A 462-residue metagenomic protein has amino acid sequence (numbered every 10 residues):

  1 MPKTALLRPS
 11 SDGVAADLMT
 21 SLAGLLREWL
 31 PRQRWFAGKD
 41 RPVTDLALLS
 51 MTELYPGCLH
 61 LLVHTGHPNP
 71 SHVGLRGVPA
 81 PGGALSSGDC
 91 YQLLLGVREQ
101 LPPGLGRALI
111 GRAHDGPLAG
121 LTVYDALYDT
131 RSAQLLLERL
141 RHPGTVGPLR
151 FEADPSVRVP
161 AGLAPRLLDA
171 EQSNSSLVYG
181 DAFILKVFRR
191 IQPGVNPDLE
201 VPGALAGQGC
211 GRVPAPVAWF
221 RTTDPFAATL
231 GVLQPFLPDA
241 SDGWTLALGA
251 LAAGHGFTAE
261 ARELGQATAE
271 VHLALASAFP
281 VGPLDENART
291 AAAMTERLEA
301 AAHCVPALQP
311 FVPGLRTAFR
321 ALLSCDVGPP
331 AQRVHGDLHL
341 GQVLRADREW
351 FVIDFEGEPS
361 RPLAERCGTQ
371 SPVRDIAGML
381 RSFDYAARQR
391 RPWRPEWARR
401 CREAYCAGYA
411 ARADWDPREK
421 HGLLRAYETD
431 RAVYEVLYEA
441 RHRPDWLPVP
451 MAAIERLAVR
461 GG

Functional and structural regions predicted by a protein language model:
T4-L48: Short Lys/Arg-enriched alpha/beta "domain-start" segment
H67-T295, E299, R348-E349, E356-R391 (+2 more regions): Conserved ATP-binding subdomain of kinase catalytic cores across diverse folds
R150-L163, L298-V334: An alpha-helical support segment within catalytic cores of ATP-dependent transferases
P283-A321, R400-A410, L437: Active-site catalytic-loop/activation-segment of kinase and kinase-like phosphoryl-transfer enzymes
R333, F351-D354: Pre-DFG segment of protein kinase catalytic domains
D337: Conserved catalytic-loop position in the HRD/HxD motif
Q342-V352: Conserved protein kinase catalytic/activation segment
E396, R400-R418, G422, A426-G462: ATP/Mg2+ or Mg2+-diphosphate-binding catalytic cores that bind nucleotide phosphates or diphosphates via glycine-rich
